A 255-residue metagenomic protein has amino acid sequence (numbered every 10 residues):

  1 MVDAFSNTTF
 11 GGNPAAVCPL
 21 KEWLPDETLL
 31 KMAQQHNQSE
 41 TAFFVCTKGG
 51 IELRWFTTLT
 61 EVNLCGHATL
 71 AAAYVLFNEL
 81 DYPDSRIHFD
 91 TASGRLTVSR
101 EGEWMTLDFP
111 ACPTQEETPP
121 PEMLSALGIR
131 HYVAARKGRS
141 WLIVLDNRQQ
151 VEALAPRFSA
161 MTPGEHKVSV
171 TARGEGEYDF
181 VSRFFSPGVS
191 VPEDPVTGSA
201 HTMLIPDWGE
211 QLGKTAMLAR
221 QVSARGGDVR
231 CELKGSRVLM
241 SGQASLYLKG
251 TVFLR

Functional and structural regions predicted by a protein language model:
M1-L64, L70-R255: Active-site proximal loop and beta-alpha junction motif in alpha/beta enzyme cores
